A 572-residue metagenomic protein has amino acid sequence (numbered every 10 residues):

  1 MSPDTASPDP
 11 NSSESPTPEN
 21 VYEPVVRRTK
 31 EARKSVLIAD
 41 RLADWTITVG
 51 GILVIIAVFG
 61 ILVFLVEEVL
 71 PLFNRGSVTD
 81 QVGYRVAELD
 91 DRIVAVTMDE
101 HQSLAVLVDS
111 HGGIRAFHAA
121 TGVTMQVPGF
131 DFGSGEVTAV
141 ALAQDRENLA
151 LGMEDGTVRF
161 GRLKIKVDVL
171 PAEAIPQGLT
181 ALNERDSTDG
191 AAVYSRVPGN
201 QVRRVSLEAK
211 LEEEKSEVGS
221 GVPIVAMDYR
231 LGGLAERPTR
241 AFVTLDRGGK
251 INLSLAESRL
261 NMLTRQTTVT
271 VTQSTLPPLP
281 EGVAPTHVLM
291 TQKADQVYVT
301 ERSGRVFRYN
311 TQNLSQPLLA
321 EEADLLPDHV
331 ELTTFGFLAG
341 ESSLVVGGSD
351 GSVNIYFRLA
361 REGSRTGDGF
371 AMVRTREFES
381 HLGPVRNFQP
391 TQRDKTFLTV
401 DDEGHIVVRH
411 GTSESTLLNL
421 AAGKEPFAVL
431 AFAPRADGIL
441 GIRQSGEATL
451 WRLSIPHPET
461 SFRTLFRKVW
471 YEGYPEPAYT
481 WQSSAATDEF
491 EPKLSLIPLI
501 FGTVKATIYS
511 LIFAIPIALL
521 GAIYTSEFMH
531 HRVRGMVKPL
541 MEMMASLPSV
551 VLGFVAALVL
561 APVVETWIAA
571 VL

Functional and structural regions predicted by a protein language model:
M1-V49, R75-V96, A209-E213, G219-Y229 (+4 more regions): Transmembrane alpha-helical segments of polytopic membrane transport and secretion proteins
P71, T121-G122, R162-Q177, S254-T267 (+4 more regions): Short loop/turn segments immediately following beta-strands, especially the blade-tip and inter-blade linker loops
D80-E88, V123-D131, E212-G219, V271-P280 (+3 more regions): A short beta-strand motif characteristic of beta-propeller blades
L89-M98, S134-R146, L182-V193, V218-G233 (+4 more regions): Repeated scaffold domains used in trafficking and secretory/extracellular systems, primarily beta-propellers
A105, L149, A241-F242, V297 (+3 more regions): Hydrophobic beta-strand positions that form the internal "hydrophobic ladder" of WD40/Gbeta-like beta-propeller blades
H111-I114, E147, E154-V158, R247-N252 (+7 more regions): Loop/turn residues immediately N-terminal
S510-M541: Transmembrane-helix boundary motif in ABC transporter permease subunits
M544-L572: Generic hydrophobic transmembrane alpha-helix motif, especially the helices
